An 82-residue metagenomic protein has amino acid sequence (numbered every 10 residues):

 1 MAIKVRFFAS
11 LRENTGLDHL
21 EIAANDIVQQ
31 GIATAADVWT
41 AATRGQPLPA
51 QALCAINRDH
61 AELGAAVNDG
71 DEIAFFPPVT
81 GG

Functional and structural regions predicted by a protein language model:
M1-G81: Ubiquitin-like/PB1-type beta-grasp interaction modules and other compact soluble beta-rich domains
